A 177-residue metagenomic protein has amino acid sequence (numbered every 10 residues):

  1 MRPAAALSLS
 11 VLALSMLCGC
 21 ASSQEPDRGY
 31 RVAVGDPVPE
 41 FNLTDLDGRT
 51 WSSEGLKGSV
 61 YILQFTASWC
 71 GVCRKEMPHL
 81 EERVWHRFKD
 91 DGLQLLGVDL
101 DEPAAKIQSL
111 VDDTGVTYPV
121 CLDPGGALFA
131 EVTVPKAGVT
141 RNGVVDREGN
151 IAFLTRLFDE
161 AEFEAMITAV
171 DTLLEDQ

Functional and structural regions predicted by a protein language model:
M1-L9: Bacterial N-terminal signal peptides that target proteins for export
L17-G19: C-terminal motif of bacterial Sec signal peptides marking the signal peptidase cleavage site
S23-S53: N-terminal "domain-start" segment that seeds a small globular fold
V38-P39, V60-Y61, V139-R141: Short loop/turn microsegments at loop-to-beta-strand junctions
W51-R74: Short active-site neighborhood of thiol/selenol oxidoreductases, capturing the structured segment around
R74-T114, P124-E131: Structural microenvironment flanking redox-active thiols in thiol-disulfide oxidoreductases
D112-T117, D123-D171: Thiol/disulfide oxidoreductase modules built on the thioredoxin-like
